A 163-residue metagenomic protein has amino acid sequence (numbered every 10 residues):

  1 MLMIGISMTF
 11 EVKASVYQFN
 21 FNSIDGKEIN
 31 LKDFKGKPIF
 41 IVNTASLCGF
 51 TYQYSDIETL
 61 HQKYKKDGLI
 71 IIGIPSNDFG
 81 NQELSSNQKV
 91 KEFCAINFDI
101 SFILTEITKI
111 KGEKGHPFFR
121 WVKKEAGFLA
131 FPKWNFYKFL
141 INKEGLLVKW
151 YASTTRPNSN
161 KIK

Functional and structural regions predicted by a protein language model:
M1-S7: Bacterial N-terminal signal peptides
F10-K32, Y52, P117: N-terminal "domain-start" segment that seeds a small globular fold
S23, N43-L47: Amphipathic alpha-helical repeat scaffolds
K35-V42: Local sequence-structure signature of Cys/Sec-based thiol-disulfide redox active-site neighborhoods
F50-G115: Structural microenvironment flanking redox-active thiols in thiol-disulfide oxidoreductases
P117-R120, K124-K163: Thiol-/selenol-based redox modules, centered on thioredoxin-like and closely related oxidoreductase domains
